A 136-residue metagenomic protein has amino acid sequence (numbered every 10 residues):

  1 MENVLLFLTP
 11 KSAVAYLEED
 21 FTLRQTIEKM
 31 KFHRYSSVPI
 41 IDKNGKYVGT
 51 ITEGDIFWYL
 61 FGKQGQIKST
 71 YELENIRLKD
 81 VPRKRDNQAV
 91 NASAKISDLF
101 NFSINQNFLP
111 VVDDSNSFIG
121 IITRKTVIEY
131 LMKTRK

Functional and structural regions predicted by a protein language model:
E2-V14, L73-D86: Bateman (tandem CBS) regulatory domains
L8-T9, K31, F61, P82-R83 (+1 more regions): Alpha-helix boundary recognition
A13-A15, I51-L60, K84-Q88: Short, mixed-charge, low-aromatic patches
Y16-Y35, I41, R85-Q106, V112-D114 (+1 more regions): The conserved cystathionine-beta-synthase
F21, I51, I76, A94 (+1 more regions): Short beta-to-alpha loop/turn elements within the nucleotide-binding domains of ABC transporters
M30, V38-G54, S103, V111-T126: A glycine-centered beta-loop-beta connector
D55-E72, V127-K136: A short, polar/charged loop-to-alpha-helix boundary motif
